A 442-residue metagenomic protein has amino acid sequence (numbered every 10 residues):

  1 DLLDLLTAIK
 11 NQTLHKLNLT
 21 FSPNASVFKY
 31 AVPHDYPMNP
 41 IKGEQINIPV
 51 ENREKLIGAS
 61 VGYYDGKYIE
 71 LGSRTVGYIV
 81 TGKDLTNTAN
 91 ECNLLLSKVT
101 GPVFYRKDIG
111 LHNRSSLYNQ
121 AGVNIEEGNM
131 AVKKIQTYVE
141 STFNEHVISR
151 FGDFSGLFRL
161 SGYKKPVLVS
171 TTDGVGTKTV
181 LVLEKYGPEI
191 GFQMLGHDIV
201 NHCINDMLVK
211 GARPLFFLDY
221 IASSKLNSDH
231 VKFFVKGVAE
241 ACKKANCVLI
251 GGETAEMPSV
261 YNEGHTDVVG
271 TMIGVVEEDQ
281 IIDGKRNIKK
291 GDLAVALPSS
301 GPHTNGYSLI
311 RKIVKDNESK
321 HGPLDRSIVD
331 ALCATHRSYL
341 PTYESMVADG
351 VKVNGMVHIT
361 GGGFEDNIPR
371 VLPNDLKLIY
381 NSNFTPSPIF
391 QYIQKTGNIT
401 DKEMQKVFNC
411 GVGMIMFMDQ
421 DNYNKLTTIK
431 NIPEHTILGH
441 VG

Functional and structural regions predicted by a protein language model:
D1-R53: Active-site "cap" helix and flanking loop/linker of ATP-utilizing ligase/carboxylase catalytic domains
L6-Q12, L195-D206, G237-A241, Y339-Y343 (+1 more regions): Short, well-ordered amphipathic alpha-helical segments that serve as non-catalytic structural scaffolds within diverse
Y30-V32, I79-T81, I415-D419: Short hydrophobic/aromatic beta-strand micro-patches that form the beta-sheet surface supporting nucleotide- or nucleic
P37-P40, K83-N90, Q280, Q420-T428: Short, conserved charged micro-motifs
I41-G77, R370-M404: Generic long, charged, amphipathic alpha-helical segments
Y64-D65, I69-S116, K430-I432, T436: Generic C-terminus detector
Y118-N119, H230-V248, Y261-V268, K320-C333 (+1 more regions): Glycine-/charge-enriched secondary-structure boundary and capping motifs
E140-S300: Glycine-rich phosphate/pyrophosphate-binding loop regions near the starts of catalytic domains
